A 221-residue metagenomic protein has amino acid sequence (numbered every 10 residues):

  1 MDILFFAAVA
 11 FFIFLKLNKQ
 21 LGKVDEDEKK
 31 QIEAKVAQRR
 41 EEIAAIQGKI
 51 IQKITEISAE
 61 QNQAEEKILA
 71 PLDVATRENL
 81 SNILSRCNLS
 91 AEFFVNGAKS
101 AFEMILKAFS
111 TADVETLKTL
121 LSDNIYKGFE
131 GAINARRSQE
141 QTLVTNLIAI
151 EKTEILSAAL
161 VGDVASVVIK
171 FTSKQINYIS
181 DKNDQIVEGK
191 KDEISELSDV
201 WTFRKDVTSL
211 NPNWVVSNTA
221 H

Functional and structural regions predicted by a protein language model:
M1-A8: Alpha-helical transmembrane segments
D2, L15, E115, W201: Short alpha-helical basic/polar micro-motif
F6, L15, K19-S100, I179-D181: Juxtamembrane and targeting peptides
E60-I148: Core segments of small alpha/beta cavity-forming domains
T116-H221: Structured, amphipathic secondary-structure segments that form assembly/contact surfaces in multi-subunit
